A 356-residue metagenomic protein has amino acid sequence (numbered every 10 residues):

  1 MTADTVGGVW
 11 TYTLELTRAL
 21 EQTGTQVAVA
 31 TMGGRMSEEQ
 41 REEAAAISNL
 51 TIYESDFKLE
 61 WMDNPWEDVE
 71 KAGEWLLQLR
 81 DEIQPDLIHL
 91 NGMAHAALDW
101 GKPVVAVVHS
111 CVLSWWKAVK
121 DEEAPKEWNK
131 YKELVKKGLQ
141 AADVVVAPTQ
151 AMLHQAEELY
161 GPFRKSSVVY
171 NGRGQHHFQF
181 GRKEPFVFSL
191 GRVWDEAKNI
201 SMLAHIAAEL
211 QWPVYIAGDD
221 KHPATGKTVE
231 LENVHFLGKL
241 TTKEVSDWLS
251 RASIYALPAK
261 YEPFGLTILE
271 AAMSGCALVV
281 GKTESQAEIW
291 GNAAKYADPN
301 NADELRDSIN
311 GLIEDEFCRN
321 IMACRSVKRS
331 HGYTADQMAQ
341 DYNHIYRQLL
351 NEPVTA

Functional and structural regions predicted by a protein language model:
T2-V6, T23-W66, D220-H222: N-terminal strand-loop element at the rim of the active site of nucleotide-sugar-dependent glycosyltransferases
P125-V145: Membrane-proximal helix-turn-helix segments that form the acceptor-binding/catalytic region of lipid-linked
Q140-A141, L153-R173: Helix-loop-beta element that forms the nucleotide-linked donor phosphate-binding surface in glycosyltransferases
Q179-K198, A204-Q211, Y215: Conserved donor-binding/catalytic core segment of Leloir-type glycosyltransferases
T225-S246: Nucleotide-activated donor-binding/catalytic signature segment of Leloir-type glycosyltransferases, i.e., the conserved
K260: Aromatic "clamp/platform" in nucleotide-sugar-dependent glycosyltransferases that forms part of the donor/acceptor
A277-V280: Short hydrophobic beta-strand element within catalytic cores of glycosyltransferases and related nucleotide-activated
N292-A302, G311-F317: Conserved acidic donor-binding segment of nucleotide-sugar-dependent glycosyltransferases
